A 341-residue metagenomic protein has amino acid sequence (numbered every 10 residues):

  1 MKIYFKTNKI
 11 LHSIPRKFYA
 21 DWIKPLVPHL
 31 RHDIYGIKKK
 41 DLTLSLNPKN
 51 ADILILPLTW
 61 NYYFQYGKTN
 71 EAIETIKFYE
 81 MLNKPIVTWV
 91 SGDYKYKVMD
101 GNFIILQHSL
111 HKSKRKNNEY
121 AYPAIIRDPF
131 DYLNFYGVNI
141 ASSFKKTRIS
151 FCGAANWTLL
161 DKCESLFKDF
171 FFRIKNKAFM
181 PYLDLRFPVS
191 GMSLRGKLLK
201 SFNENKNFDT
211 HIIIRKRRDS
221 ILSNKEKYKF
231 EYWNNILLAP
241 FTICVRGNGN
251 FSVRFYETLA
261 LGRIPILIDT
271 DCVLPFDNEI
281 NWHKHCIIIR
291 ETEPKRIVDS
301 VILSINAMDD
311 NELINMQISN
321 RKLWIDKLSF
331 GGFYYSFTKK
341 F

Functional and structural regions predicted by a protein language model:
M1-F251, D269-E279, L313, D326 (+1 more regions): Nucleotide-sugar donor-binding catalytic core of glycosyltransferases
I104-L106, G262, H283-H285: Short, hinge-like loop/turn segments at secondary-structure boundaries
K225, I266-L267, D271-F341: Pol beta-like nucleotidyltransferase catalytic core
W233, Y256-A260: Short alpha-helical segment that forms part of, or immediately flanks, the ligand-binding pocket in carbohydrate-active
L238-A239, L259-R263: Conserved donor-binding/catalytic loop of nucleotide-activated donor transferases
